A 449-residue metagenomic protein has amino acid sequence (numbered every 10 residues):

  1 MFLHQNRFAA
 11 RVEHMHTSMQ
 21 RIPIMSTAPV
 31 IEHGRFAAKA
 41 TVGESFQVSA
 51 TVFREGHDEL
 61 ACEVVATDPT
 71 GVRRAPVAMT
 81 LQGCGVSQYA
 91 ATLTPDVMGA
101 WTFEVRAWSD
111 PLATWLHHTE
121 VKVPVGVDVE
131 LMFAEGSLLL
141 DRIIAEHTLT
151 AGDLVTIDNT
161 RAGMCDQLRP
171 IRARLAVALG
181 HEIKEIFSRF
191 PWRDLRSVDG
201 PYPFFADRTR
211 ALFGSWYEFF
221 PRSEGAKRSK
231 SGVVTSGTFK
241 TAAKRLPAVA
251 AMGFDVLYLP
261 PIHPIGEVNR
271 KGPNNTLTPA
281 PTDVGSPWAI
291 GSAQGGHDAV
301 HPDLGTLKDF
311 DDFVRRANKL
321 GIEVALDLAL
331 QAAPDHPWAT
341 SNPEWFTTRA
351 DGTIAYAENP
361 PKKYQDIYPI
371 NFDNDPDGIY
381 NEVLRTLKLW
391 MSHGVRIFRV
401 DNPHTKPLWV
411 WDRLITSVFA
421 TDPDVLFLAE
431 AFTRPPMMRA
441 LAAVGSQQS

Functional and structural regions predicted by a protein language model:
F8-E55, T114-H147: Non-catalytic, glycine-rich low-complexity segments
E55-T94, H118: Aromatic-rich carbohydrate-binding modules that target alpha-glucans
T80-F133, L140-L195, G200: Extended acidic/polar, glycine-enriched regions that form or flank non-catalytic beta-rich accessory modules
F190-L212, E323, W345-A357: N-terminal carbohydrate-binding accessory modules
F213-G237, I265-D312, T340-D377: Aromatic- and acidic-residue-enriched carbohydrate-binding clefts of CAZyme catalytic domains
S215-Y217, L257-L259, V324-L326, F398 (+2 more regions): Hydrophobic faces of well-ordered beta-strands that scaffold small-molecule active sites in alpha/beta enzyme cores
T241-H263, L389: Catalytic domains of carbohydrate-active enzymes, especially glycoside hydrolases
D401-S449: Active-site-proximal helices and loops of the catalytic beta/alpha 8
